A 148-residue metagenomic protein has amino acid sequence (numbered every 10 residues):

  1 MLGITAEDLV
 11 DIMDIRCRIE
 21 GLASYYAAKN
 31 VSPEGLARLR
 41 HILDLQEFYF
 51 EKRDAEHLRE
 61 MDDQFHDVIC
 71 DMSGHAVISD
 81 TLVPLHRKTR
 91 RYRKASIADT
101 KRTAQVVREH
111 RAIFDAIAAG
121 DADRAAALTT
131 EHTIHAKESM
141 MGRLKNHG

Functional and structural regions predicted by a protein language model:
M1-C17: HTH-adjacent hinge/linker in prokaryotic transcriptional regulators
G3-E7, R108, A127: Charged, amphipathic alpha-helical coiled-coil/dimerization segments
T5-A6, Y92-S96: Short alpha-helical transmembrane interface motifs in multi-pass membrane proteins
I12-R18, P33-K94, E109-F114, R124-H135: Conserved amphipathic alpha-helical segments that form helical-bundle/coiled-coil interaction surfaces
Y26-E34: A eukaryote-biased feature capturing mid-to-C-terminal, repeat/solenoid-rich segments of large proteins, strongly
I117-G120: Short acidic-aromatic low-complexity motifs
I134-L144: Short arginine-rich
